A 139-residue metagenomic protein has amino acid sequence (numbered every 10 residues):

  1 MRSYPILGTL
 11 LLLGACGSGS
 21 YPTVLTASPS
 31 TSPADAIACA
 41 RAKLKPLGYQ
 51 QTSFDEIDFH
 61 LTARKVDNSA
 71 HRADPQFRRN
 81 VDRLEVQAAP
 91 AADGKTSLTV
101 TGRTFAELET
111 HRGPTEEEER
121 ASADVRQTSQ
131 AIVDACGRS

Functional and structural regions predicted by a protein language model:
R2-T9: Sec-dependent signal peptide recognition, specifically the positively charged N-region followed immediately by
L12-A15: C-terminal motif of bacterial Sec signal peptides marking the signal peptidase cleavage site
G17-S139: Ser/Thr-rich, low-complexity intrinsically disordered terminal regions
